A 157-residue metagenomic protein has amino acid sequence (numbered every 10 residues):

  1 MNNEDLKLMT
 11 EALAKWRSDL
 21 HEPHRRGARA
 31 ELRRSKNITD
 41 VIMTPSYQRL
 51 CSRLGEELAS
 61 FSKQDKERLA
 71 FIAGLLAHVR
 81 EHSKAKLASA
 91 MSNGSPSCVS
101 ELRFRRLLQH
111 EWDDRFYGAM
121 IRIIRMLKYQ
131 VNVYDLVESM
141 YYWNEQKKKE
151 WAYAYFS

Functional and structural regions predicted by a protein language model:
L8-S157: Basic, alpha-helical nucleic-acid-binding regions used in initiation and control of genome expression
